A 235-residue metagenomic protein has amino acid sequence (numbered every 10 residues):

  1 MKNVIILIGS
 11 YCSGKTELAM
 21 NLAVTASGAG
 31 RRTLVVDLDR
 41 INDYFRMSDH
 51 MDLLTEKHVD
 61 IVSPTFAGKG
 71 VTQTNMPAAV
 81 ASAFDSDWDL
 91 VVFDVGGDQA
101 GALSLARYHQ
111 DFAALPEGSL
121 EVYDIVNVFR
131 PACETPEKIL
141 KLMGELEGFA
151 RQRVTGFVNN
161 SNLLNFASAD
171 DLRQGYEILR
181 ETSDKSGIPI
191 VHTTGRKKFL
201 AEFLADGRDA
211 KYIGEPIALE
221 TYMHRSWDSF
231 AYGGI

Functional and structural regions predicted by a protein language model:
L7: Hydrophobic anchor at the beta1->P-loop junction of P-loop NTPases
C12: Walker A (P-loop) phosphate-binding loop of P-loop NTPases
K15: Conserved lysine of the Walker
L18, L22: Hydrophobic positions on the alpha1 helix immediately C-terminal to the Walker A/P-loop
T25-A79: N-terminal phosphate/diphosphate-binding loop that engages ATP/GTP or pyrophosphate donors across diverse enzyme folds
P64-K69, D89-L105: Switch II (G3) loop of P-loop NTPases
D87-V91, L120-E121: Loop/turn-to-beta-strand initiation segments
A100-I213, S226: Conserved catalytic-core segment of NTP-binding enzymes
